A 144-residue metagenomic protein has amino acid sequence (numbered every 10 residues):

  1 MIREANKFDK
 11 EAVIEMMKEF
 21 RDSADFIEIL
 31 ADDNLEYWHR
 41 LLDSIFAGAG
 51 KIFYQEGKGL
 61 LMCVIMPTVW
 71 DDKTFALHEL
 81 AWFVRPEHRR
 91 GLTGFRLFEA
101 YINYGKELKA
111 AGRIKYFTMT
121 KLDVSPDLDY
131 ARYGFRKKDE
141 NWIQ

Functional and structural regions predicted by a protein language model:
M1-D33: Short amphipathic alpha-helix that is part of the acyltransferase structural core
R40-Y54: A short helix-loop-beta-strand connector motif used in the catalytic cores of GNAT acetyltransferases and, in some
G57-M66: Conserved beta-strand in the GNAT
T68-E79: A conserved beta-turn-beta hairpin within the catalytic core of GNAT-like acetyltransferases that forms part
L80-L92: A short, internal acetyl-CoA/4′-phosphopantetheine-binding micro-motif in the GNAT/acyltransferase core
R90-G105: Conserved acetyl-CoA-binding loop-helix of GNAT-fold acetyltransferases
Y101, I114-L128: Conserved beta-strand-loop-alpha-helix junction that forms the acyl-donor binding cleft
T120, R136-Q144: Conserved catalytic-core motifs of GNAT/GCN5-like acyltransferases
